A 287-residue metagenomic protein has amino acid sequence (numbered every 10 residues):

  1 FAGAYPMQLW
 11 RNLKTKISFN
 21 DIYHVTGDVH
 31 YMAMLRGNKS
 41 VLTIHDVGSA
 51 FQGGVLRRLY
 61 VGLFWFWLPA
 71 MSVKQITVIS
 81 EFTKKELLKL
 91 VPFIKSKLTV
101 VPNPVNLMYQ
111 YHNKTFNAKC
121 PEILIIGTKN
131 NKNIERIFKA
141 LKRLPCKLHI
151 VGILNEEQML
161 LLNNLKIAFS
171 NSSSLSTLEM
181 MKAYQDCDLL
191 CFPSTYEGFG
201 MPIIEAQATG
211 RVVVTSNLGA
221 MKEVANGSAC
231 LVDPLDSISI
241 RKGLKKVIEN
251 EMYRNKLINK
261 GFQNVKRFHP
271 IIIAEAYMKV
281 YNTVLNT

Functional and structural regions predicted by a protein language model:
F1-H30: Active-site donor-binding segments of glycosyltransferases and PAPS-dependent sulfotransferases
G53, L88-P92, S96-K97, P102-C120: Acidic anion/phosphate-binding donor-loop and adjacent secondary structure in glycosyltransferase catalytic cores
L56-I76: Membrane-proximal helix-turn-helix segments that form the acceptor-binding/catalytic region of lipid-linked
F116-K132, F138, K142, H149: Conserved donor-binding/catalytic core segment of Leloir-type glycosyltransferases
G152, Q158-M181: Nucleotide-activated donor-binding/catalytic signature segment of Leloir-type glycosyltransferases, i.e., the conserved
T195: Aromatic "clamp/platform" in nucleotide-sugar-dependent glycosyltransferases that forms part of the donor/acceptor
I203, R211-T215: Short hydrophobic beta-strand element within catalytic cores of glycosyltransferases and related nucleotide-activated
C230-S237, K246-M252: Conserved acidic donor-binding segment of nucleotide-sugar-dependent glycosyltransferases
